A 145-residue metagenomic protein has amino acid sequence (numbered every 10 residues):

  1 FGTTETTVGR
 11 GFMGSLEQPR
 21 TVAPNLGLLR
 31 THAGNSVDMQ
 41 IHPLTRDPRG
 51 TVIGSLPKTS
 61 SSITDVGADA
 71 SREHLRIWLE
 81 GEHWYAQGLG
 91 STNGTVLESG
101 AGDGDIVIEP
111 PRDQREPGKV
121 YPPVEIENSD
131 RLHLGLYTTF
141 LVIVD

Functional and structural regions predicted by a protein language model:
F1-A68, P117, Y121, E125-R131 (+1 more regions): Intrinsically disordered, low-complexity acidic Ser/Thr-rich regulatory segments
S61-S62, H74-R131: Forkhead-associated
